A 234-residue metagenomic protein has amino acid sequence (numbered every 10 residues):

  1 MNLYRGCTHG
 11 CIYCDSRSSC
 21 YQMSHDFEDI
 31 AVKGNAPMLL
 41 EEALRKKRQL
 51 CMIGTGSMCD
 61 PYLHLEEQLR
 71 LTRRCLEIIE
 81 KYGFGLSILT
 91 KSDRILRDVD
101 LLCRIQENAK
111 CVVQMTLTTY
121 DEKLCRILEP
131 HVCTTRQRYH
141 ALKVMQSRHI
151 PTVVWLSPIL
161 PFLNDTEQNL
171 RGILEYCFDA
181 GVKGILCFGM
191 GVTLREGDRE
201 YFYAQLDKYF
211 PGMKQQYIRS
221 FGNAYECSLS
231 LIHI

Functional and structural regions predicted by a protein language model:
M1-Q114, T118-R126, T135, Y139: Conserved Radical SAM active-site core
R45, K110-Q114, R138-R148, K208-Q216: Short, composition-biased local secondary-structure segments
I53-G56, T119-E122, P151-W155, Y217-G222: A short alpha-helix capping/helix-coil boundary motif
L69-R70, C103-M115, N164-A180, L206-Y209: Short, electropositive alpha-helical surface patch
K123-E129, P158-D165, K183-S228: Flexible glycine/acidic-rich beta-alpha junction loops that bind and position SAM and/or redox cofactors in anaerobic
V132: Nucleotide-binding/hydrolysis machinery
R136-G197: Conserved C-terminal portion of the radical SAM core fold that forms the substrate/S-adenosylmethionine-binding
I232-I234: Conserved small/polar residues in nucleotide/adenosyl-binding loops
